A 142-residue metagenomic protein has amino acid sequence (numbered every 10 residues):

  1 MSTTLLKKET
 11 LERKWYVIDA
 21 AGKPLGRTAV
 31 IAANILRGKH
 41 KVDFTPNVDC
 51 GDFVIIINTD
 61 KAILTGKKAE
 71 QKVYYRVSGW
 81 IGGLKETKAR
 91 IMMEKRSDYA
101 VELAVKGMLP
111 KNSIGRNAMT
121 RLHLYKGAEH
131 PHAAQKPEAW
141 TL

Functional and structural regions predicted by a protein language model:
M1-L103, S113, P131-L142: Ribosome large-subunit tunnel/peptidyl-transferase-proximal elements
E102, L109-P131: C-terminal structural segments of small proteins and small subunits
